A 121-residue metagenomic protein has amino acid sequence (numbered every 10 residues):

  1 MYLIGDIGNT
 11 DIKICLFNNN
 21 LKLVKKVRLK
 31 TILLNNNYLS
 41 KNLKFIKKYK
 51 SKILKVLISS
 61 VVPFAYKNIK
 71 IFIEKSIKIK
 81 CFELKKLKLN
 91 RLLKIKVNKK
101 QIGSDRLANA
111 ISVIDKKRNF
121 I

Functional and structural regions predicted by a protein language model:
M1-V24, V113-I121: Gly/Thr-rich phosphate-binding beta-strand-loop-beta motif of the actin/hexokinase/Hsp70
L23-N37, I95-V97: Glycine-rich phosphate-binding "P-loop"
L34, Y66-N68: Start-of-domain marker
Y38-Y49: Short amphipathic alpha-helix with an adjacent loop that forms part of the alpha/beta core around
F45, N68-I77: Short, aromatic/basic amphipathic alpha-helical patches
S51-F64, K80-E83: Short glycine-rich phosphate-binding loop at a beta-alpha junction
K80, L92-I121: Phosphate-binding/catalytic loop of phosphoryl-transfer enzymes
L87-R91: Short gly/pro/ser/thr-enriched loop/turn and capping motifs at secondary-structure boundaries
